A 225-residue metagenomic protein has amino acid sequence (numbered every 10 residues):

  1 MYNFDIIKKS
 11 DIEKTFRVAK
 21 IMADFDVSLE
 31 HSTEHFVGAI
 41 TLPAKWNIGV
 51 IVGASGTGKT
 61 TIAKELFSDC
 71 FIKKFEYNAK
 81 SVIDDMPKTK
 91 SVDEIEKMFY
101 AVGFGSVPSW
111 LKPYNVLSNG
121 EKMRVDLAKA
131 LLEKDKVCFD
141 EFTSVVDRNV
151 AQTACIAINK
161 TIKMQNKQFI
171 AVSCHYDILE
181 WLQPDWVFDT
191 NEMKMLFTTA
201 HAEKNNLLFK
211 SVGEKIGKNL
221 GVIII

Functional and structural regions predicted by a protein language model:
M1-P43: Pre-NBD coupling/linker segments of ABC/ABC-like ATPases
I6-K8, T41-F104, W181: ABC ATPase nucleotide-binding domain signature region
W46, S109-Y114: Interfacial catalytic loop of ABC nucleotide-binding domains
E65-L66, G120-F139: GG-anchored amphipathic helix commonly corresponding to the ABC/SMC/Rad50 NBD signature/C-loop
C138-D147: Walker B catalytic motif
T153-I158: Conserved hydrophobic alpha-helix in the ABC-type ATPase nucleotide-binding domain
H175-L182: Conserved H-loop
F197-I225: Non-catalytic substrate-recognition and accessory regions of acyl/acetyltransferase enzymes
